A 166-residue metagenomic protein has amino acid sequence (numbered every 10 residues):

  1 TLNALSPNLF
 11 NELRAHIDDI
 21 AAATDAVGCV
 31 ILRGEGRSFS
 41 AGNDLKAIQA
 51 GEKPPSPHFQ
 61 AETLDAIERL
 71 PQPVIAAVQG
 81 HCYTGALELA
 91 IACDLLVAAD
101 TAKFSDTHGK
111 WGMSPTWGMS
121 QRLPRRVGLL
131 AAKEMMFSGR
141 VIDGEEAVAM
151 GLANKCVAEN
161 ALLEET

Functional and structural regions predicted by a protein language model:
T1-E35, D65: Conserved CoA-thioester-binding segment of acyl-CoA-metabolizing enzymes
L9-L13, F59, L89, L162: Hydrophobic alpha-helical membrane-association signature
H16, F59-L70: Catalytic-core regions built around general acid/base machinery
R33-G34, F39-L45: Short, conserved active-site loops that position catalytic residues or coordinate cofactors/metal ions across diverse
L45-G51, S114-W117: Short glycine/proline- and charge-enriched loop/turn segments that cap or connect secondary-structure elements
Q49-E62: A short acidic, glycine-rich active-site loop that binds or catalyzes chemistry on phosphate/adenosine moieties
A66-T166: Crotonase-fold acyl-CoA enzyme core
